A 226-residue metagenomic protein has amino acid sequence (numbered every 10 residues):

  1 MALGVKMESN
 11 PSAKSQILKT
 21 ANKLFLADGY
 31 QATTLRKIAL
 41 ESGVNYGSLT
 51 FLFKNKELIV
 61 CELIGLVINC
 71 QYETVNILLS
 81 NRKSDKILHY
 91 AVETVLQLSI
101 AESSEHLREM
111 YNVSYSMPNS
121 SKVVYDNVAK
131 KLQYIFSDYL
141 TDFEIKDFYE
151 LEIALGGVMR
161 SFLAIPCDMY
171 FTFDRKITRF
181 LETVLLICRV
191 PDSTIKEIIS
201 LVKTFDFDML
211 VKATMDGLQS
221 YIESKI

Functional and structural regions predicted by a protein language model:
V5-A13: Short, Lys/Arg-enriched anionic-surface-contact patches
Q16, L24-L58, E62: Helix-turn-helix
G43, E62-V67, E150-L151: Preference for well-ordered, secondary-structure-rich cores of eukaryotic proteins
E62, E73-L107, N127-A129: Hydrophobic alpha-helical connector segments
N76-L79, M110-M117, S200-L201: Short linear capping/connector segments at secondary-structure termini
V95-E102, V113-S116, V184-I187: Helix-loop "lid/cap" segments that line or gate small-molecule binding pockets
V113-L163, D174-R179: Amphipathic alpha-helical packing segments from all-alpha helical-bundle domains
Q133-D142, D168-I226: C-terminal peripheral helix-coil segments that are non-catalytic and often amphipathic
